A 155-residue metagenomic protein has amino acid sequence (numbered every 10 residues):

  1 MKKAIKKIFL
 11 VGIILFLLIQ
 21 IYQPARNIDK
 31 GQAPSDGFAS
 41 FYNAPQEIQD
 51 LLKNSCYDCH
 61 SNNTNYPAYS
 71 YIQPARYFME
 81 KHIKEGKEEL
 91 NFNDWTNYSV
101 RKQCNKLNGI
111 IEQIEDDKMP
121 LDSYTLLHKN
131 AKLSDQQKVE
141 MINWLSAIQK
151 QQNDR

Functional and structural regions predicted by a protein language model:
M1-F41, A147-R155: Post-cleavage N-terminal segment of exported redox proteins
N27-N43, F92-N97, D122-L127: Sequence context of c-type cytochrome heme-c attachment sites
S40-I48, Y71, K102, L133: Extracytoplasmic/periplasmic, Sec-exported soluble proteins
A44-Y57, M79: Sequence/structural segment immediately N-terminal to covalent heme-attachment motifs in c-type and related
L52-N63, M119, M141: The canonical Cys-X-X-Cys-His
A68-P74: Short cysteine/histidine-rich zinc-coordinating motifs and their immediately flanking basic loops
E80-E112, K129-K138: Electron-transfer interface patches adjacent to heme c in soluble/periplasmic c-type cytochromes and di-/multiheme
D117-K118, T125, K129-D154: C-terminal capping alpha-helices of c-type cytochrome domains
